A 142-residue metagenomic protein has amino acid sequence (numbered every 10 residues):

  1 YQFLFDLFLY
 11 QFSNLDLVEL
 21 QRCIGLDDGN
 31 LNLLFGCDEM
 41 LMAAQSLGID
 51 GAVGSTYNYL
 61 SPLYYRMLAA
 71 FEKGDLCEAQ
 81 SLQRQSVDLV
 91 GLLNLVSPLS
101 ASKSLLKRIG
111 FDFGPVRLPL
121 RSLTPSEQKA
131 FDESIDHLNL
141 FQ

Functional and structural regions predicted by a protein language model:
Y1-Q11: N-terminal low-complexity segments that are often proline-rich with Ser/Thr-Pro
Y1-Q2, V18, D112: Hydrophobic transmembrane signal anchors and adjacent membrane-proximal interface regions, especially in viral
F5, L31, G110-F113: Homeobox/homeodomain signature
L9-L47: Ligand/cofactor pocket segment of small-molecule handling proteins
M42-Q142: Structured C-terminal cap/extension of enzyme domains
